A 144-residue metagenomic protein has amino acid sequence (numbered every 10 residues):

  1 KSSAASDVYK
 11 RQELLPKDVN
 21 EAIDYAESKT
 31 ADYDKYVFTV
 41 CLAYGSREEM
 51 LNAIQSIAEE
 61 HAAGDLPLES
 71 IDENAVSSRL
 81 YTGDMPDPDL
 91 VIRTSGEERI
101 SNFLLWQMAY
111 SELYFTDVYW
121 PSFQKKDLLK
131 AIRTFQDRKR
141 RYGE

Functional and structural regions predicted by a protein language model:
K1-A5, Y9: Single conserved hydrophobic/aromatic residue that forms the stacking wall/gate of nucleotide- or nucleobase-binding
E13-L14: Ligand-binding beta-strand-loop-alpha-helix segment within the catalytic cores of soluble metabolic enzymes
V19-E144: Active-site cores that bind ATP or allylic diphosphates and position pyrophosphate for catalysis
